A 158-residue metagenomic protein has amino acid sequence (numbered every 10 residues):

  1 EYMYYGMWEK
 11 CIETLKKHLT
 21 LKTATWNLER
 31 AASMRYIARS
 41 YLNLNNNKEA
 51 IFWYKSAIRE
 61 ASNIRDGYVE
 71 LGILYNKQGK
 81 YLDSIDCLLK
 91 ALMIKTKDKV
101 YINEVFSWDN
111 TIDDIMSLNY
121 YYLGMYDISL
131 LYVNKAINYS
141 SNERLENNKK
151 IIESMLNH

Functional and structural regions predicted by a protein language model:
T23, L28, S62, T96 (+1 more regions): Short coil turns that delineate tetratricopeptide repeat
L28, S33, G67, Y101 (+2 more regions): TPR alpha-solenoid repeat register
